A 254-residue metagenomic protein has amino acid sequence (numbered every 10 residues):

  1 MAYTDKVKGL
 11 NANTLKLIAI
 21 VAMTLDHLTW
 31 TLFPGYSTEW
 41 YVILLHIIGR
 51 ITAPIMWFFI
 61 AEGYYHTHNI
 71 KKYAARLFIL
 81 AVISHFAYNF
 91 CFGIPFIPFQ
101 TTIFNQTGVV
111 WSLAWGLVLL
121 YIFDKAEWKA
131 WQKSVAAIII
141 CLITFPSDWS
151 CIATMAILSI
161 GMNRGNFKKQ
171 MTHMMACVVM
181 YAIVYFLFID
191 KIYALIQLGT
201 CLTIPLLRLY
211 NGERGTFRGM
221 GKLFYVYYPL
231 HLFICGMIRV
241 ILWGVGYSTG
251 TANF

Functional and structural regions predicted by a protein language model:
M1-F254: Alpha-helical transmembrane segments and their immediate juxtamembrane cytosolic regions
